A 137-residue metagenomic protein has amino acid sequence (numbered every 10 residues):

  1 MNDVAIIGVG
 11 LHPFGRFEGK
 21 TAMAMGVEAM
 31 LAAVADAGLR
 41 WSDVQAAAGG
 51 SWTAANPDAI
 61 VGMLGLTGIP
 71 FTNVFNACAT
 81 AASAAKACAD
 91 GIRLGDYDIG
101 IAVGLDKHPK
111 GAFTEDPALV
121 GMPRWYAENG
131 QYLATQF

Functional and structural regions predicted by a protein language model:
M1-F75, D90-L94, L105-F137: Conserved "HGTGT" condensation-loop signature of ketosynthase/thiolase-family condensing enzymes that catalyze
A81: Short conserved active-site loop signatures built around small residues
D98-I99: Short acidic donor-binding loop at the edge of a beta-strand
